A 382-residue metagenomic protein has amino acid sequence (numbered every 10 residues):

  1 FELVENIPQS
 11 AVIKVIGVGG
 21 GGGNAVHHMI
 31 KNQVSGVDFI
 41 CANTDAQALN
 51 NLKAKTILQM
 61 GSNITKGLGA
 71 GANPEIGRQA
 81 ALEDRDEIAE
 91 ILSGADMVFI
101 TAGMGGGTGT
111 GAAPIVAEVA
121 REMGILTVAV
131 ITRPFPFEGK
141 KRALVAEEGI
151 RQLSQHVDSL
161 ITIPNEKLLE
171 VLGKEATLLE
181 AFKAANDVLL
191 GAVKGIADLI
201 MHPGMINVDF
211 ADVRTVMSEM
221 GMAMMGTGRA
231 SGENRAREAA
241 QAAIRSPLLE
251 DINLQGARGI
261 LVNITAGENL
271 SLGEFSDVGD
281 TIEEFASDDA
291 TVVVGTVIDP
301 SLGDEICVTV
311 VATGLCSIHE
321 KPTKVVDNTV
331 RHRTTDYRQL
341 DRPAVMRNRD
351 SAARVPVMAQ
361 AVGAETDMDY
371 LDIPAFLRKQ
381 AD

Functional and structural regions predicted by a protein language model:
F1-D382: Tubulin/FtsZ superfamily GTPase core signature
